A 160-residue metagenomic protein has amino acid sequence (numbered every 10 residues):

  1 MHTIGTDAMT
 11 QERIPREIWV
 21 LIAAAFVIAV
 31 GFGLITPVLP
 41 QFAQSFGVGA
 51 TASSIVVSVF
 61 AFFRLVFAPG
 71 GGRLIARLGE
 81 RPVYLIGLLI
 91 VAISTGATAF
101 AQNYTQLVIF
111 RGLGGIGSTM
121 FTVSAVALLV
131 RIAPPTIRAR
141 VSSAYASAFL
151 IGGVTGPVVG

Functional and structural regions predicted by a protein language model:
L21, T105-F110: Short hydrophobic/alpha-helical segments at membrane-entry points of transmembrane helices in Major Facilitator
G49-V57: Juxtamembrane helix-start elements in MFS-like secondary transporters
A61-P69, G153-V154: Residue-level signature of mid-helix packing/kink "hotspots" within the transmembrane helices of 12-pass Major
F67-G79: Helix-to-loop junctions at the C-terminal end of transmembrane segments in multipass secondary transporters
G79, F100-T105: Helix-breaking motifs and short loop linkers at transmembrane-helix boundaries and internal kinks in secondary membrane
I90-Q102: C-terminal ends and interior cores of transmembrane alpha-helices in multi-pass membrane transporters/permeases
F110-F149: Cytoplasmic helix-loop-helix junction between adjacent transmembrane helices in 12-TM secondary transporters
